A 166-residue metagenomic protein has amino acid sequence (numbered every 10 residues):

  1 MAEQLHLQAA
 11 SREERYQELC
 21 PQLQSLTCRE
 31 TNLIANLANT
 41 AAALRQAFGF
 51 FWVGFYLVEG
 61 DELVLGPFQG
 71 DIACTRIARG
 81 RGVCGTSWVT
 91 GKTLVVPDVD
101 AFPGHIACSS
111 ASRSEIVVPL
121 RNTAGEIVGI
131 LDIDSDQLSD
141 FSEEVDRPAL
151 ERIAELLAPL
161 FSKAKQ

Functional and structural regions predicted by a protein language model:
M1-Q69, R152, L156-Q166: Intrinsically disordered, low-complexity terminal regulatory regions
A47, A107-S112: Short loop/turn motifs at secondary-structure junctions and domain boundaries
W52, V117, I130: Short hydrophobic/aromatic beta-strand element in the GNAT-like acyltransferase core that lines or flanks the acyl-donor
V58-C108: Regulatory sensory and allosteric helical modules in signal-transduction proteins and certain transcription factors
V95, P119, D132: Conserved beta-strand segments that form the floor/walls of ligand-binding pockets within enzyme and binding domains
S114-N122: A short, aliphatic-rich beta-strand micro-motif
E126-I127: Glycine-rich acetyl-CoA-binding "A-motif" of GNAT/NAT acetyltransferases
L131-D140: Short beta-strand-to-loop transition segments that serve as allosteric relay/switch motifs in sensory/regulatory domains
